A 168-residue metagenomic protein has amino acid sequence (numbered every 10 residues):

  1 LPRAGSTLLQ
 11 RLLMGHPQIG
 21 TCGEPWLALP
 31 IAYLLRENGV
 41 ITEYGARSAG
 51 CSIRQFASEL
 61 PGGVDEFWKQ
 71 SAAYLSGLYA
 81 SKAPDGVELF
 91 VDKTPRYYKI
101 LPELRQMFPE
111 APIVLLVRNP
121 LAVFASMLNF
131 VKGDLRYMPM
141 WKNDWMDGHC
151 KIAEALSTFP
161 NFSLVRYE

Functional and structural regions predicted by a protein language model:
L1-L13: Glycine-rich phosphate-binding P-loop
L1-P2, G20, L115: Residue-level signal for helical boundary/lining positions with a hydrophobic bias
L8, G77-S81, K151-I152: Intrinsically disordered, low-complexity boundary segments flanking structured domains
R11, G23-P25, L115-R118: Glycine-rich, histidine-containing beta strand-loop boundary motifs that form or position
R11-L12, P30, A125: Generic hydrophobic alpha-helical membrane-span motif
G15-I100: PAPS-dependent sulfation machinery
L34-R36, V40, A83-E168: PAPS-dependent sulfotransferase catalytic domain
